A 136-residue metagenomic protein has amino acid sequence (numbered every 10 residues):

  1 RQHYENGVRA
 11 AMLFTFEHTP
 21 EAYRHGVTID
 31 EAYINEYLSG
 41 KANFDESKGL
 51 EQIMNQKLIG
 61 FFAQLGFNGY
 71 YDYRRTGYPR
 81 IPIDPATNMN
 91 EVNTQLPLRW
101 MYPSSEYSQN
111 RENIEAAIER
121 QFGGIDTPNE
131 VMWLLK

Functional and structural regions predicted by a protein language model:
R1-Q2, H18: Acidic/polar loop patches that form or flank catalytic/metal-binding clefts of enzymes that bind anionic ligands
Y4-E5, L50: A general structural signal for well-ordered alpha-helical packing
M12, F16-K136: C-terminal functional modules
